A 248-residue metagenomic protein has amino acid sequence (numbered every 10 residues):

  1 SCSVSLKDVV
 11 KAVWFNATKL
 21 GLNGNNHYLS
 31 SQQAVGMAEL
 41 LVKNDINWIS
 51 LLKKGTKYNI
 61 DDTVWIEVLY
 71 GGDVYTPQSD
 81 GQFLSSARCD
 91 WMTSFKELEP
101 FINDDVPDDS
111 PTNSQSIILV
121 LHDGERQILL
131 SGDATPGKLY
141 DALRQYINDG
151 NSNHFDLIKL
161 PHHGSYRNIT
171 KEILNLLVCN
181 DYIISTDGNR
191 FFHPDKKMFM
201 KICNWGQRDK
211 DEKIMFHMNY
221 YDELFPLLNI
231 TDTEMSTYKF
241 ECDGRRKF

Functional and structural regions predicted by a protein language model:
S1-S5, F101-T186, F192-P194: Active-site-proximal loop/helix segments of hydrolase catalytic cores
C2-Q127, E212-F248: Flexible, acidic/histidine-containing loops and adjacent segments that form or flank the divalent-metal
L20-L22, V74-Y75, T135-P136, S165 (+2 more regions): Short acidic, S/G/P-rich loop/turn micro-motifs used as interaction or catalytic elements
E39-N47, R144, N148, Q207: Generic surface-pattern signal
G137, R144-Q145, S152, E172 (+2 more regions): C-terminal regulatory/interaction regions
